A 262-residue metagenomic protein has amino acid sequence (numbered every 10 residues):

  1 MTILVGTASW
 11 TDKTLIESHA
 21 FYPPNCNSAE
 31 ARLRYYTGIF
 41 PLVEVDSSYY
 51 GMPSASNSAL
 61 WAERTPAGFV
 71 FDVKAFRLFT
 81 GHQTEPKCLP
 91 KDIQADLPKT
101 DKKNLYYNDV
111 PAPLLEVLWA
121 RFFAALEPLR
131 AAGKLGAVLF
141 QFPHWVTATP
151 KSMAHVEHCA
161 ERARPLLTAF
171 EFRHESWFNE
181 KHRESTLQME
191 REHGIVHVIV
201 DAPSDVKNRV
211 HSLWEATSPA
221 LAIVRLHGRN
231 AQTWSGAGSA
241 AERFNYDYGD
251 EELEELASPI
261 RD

Functional and structural regions predicted by a protein language model:
M1-D262: Residues lining hydrophobic/aromatic ligand-binding pockets adjacent to catalytic sites
